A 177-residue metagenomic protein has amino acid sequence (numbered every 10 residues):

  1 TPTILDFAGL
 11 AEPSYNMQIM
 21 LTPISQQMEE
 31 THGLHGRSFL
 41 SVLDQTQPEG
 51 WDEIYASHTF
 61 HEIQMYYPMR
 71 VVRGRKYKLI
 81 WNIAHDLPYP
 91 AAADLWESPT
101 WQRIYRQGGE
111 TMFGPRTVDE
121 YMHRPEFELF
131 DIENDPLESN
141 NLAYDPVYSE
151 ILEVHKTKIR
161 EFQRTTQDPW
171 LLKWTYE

Functional and structural regions predicted by a protein language model:
T1-V72, Y148-T157, L171-Y176: Polar, surface-exposed loop/tail segments that function as active-site lids or cofactor/substrate-recognition elements
T31, L43, W101-G108, I159: Generic hydrophobic, helix-prone segments enriched in Leu/Val/Ile
Q45, D119-E120, R160: Alpha-helical interaction segments
H61-Y144, K173: C-terminal, low-complexity/hydrophilic appendages and adjacent surface loops of extracellular/periplasmic anionic
H155, E161-R164: Catalytic domains of carbohydrate-active enzymes that cleave complex glycans
Q167-D168: C-terminal "closing" transmembrane helix and its immediate cytosolic amphipathic cap in multi-pass membrane proteins
